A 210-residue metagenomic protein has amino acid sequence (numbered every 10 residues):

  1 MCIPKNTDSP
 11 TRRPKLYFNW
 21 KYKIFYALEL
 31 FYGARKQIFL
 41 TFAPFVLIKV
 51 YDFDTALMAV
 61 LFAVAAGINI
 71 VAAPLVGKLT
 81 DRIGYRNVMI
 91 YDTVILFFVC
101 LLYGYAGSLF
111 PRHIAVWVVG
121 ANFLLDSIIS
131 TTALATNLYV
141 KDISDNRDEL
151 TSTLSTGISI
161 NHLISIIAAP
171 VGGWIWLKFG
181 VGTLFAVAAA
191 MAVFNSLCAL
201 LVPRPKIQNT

Functional and structural regions predicted by a protein language model:
M1-K5, Y103, V181-T210: Multi-pass alpha-helical transporter architecture, strongest for 12-TM Major Facilitator/SLC carriers used
T41-M58, V140-D142: Short amphipathic helix-loop junctions that connect adjacent transmembrane helices in Major Facilitator Superfamily/SLC
T55-A56, K141, N146-G157: Loop-to-transmembrane helix entry/capping segments in MFS-fold secondary transporters and related SLC/MFSD carriers
A72-Y85, W176-L177: Helix-to-loop junctions at the C-terminal end of transmembrane segments in multipass secondary transporters
R82-I95: Cytoplasmic membrane-interface "Motif A"-like loop-to-helix N-cap segments of 12-TM Major Facilitator Superfamily
I95-R112, L200: C-terminal ends and interior cores of transmembrane alpha-helices in multi-pass membrane transporters/permeases
I114-T131: Hydrophobic core of transmembrane alpha-helices in multi-pass small-molecule transporters, especially MFS/SLC-type
T131-D145: Intracellular juxtamembrane helix-capping segments at the cytosolic ends of symmetry-related transmembrane helices
